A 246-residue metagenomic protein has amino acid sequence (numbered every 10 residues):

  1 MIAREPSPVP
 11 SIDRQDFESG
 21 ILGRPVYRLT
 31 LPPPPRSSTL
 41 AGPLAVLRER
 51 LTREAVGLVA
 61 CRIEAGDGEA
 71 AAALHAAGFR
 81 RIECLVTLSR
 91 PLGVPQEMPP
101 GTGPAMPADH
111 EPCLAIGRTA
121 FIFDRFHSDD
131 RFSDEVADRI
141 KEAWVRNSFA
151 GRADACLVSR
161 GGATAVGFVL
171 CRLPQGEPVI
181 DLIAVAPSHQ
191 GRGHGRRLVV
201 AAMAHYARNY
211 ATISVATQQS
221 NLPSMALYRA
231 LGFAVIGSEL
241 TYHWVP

Functional and structural regions predicted by a protein language model:
M1-L22, R90-A108: Conserved N-terminal entry element of GNAT/NAT acetyltransferase domains
I2-E5, I63, A153-L173, A186-H189: Conserved beta-hairpin
P33-A108, E239-W244: Acyl-donor-binding surface of acyltransferase catalytic domains
S38-E49, L182-P187, G191-Y206, M225-A230: Conserved acetyl-CoA-binding loop-helix of GNAT-fold acetyltransferases
R53-A65, E177, Y206-T217: Conserved GNAT acetyl-CoA-binding A-motif
G66-R81, R192, R196, Q219-G237: Conserved active-site alpha-helix within GNAT-family acetyltransferase domains
G68-A70, S133-V158: Active-site rim helix/loop that mediates acceptor-substrate recognition in acyltransferases
G101-G117, F121-D124: A short beta-loop-alpha structural element at the N-terminal edge of CoA-dependent acyl/N-acetyltransferase catalytic
